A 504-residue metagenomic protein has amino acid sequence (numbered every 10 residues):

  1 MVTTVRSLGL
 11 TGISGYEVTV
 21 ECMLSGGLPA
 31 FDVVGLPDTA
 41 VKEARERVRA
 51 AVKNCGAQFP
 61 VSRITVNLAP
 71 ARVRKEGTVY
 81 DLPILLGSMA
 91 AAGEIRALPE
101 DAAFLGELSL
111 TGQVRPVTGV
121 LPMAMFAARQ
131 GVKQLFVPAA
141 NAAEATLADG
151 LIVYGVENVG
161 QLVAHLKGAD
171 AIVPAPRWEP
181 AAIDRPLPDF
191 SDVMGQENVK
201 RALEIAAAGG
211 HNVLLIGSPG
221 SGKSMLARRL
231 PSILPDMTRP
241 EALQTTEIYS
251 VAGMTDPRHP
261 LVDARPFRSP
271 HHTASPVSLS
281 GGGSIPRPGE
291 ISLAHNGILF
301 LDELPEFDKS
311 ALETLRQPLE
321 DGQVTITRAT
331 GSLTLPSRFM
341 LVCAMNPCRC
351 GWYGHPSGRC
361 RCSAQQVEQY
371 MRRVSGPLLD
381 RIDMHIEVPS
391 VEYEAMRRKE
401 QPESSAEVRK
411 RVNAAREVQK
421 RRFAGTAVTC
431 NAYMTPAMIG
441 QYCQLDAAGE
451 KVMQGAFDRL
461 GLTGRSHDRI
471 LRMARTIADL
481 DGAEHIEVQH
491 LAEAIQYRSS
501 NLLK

Functional and structural regions predicted by a protein language model:
M1-L214, S221-M225, T327, H467 (+2 more regions): Peripheral, non-AAA+ core regions of ATP-driven protein-machinery
V18-L24, L279, D383-I386: Short beta-strand elements
V34-R45, Q58-P60, N67-G77, I285-P286 (+1 more regions): Basic, amphipathic alpha-helical bundle interface domains used for macromolecular binding and assembly
K167-I205, G209, D236-I291: P-loop NTPase nucleotide-binding/switch module
L215, L301, A344: Hydrophobic anchor at the beta1->P-loop junction of P-loop NTPases
L215-D256, D321: Walker A/P-loop
N296, D302-E303, T314: Walker B catalytic acidic pair
